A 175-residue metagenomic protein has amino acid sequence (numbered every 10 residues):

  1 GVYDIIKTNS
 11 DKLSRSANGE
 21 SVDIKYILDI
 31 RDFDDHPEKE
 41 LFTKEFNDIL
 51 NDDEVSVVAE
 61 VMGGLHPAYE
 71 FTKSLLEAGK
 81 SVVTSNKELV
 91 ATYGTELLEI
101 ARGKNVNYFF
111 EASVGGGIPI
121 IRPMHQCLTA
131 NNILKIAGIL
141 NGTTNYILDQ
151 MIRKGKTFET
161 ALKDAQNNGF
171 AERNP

Functional and structural regions predicted by a protein language model:
G1-A78: N-terminal glycine-/serine-/threonine-rich beta1-alpha1-beta2 phosphate-ribose binding loop of Rossmann-like
V2, I6-S10, S14, D32-D35 (+8 more regions): Structural signal for hydrophobic packing residues in well-ordered secondary-structure cores of soluble enzyme domains
V2-Y3, E20, F42, V90 (+5 more regions): Generic structural signal for well-ordered, non-membrane alpha-helical segments in soluble metabolic enzymes
R31-D34, I49, L89, G115 (+1 more regions): Residue-level detector of flexible, active-site-proximal loop/helix-junction positions within diverse enzyme catalytic
F42-T43, E60, V83-S85, Y108-E111 (+1 more regions): General beta-strand structural signal in soluble alpha/beta enzymes
M62, P67-A78, S85-C127: Rossmann-fold NAD(P)-binding glycine/threonine-rich loop
N107-P175: Core active-site phosphate/anionic-ligand binding loop and the adjoining beta-turn-alpha structural block in enzyme
